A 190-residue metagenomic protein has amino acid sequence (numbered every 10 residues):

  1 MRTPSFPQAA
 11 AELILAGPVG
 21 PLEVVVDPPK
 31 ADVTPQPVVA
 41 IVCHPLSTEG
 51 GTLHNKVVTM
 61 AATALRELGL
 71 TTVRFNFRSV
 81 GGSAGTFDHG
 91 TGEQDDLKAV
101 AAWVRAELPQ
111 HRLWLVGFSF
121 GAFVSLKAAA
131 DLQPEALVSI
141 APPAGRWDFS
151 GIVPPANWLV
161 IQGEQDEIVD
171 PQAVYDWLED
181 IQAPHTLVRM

Functional and structural regions predicted by a protein language model:
M1-P35: N-terminal cap/lid segment of alpha/beta-hydrolase-fold proteins
K30-N76: Short, surface-exposed "cap/lid" segments of acyl-processing enzymes
P45-L46, V138-D148, G163-Q165: Active-site nucleophile loop of the alpha/beta-hydrolase fold
V57, F87-L108: Alpha/beta-hydrolase active-site loop
V116-S125: Gly/Ala-rich beta-loop-alpha elbow adjacent to hydrolase catalytic centers
P154-Q162, D166, V174: Short beta-strand/loop motif that positions the catalytic acidic residue of the alpha/beta-hydrolase fold
D180-M190: Catalytic histidine neighborhood in serine/cysteine hydrolases with alpha/beta-hydrolase-type architecture
